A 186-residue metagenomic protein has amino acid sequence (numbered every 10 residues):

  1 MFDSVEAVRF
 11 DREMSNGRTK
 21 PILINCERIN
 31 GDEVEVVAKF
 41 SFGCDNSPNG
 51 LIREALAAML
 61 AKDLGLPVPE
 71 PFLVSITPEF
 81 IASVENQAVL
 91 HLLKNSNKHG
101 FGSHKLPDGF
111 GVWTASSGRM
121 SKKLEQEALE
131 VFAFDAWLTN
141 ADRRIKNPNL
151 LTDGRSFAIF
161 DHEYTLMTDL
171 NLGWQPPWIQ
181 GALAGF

Functional and structural regions predicted by a protein language model:
M1-T114, W137-A141, G154-R155, H162: Conserved ATP-binding subdomain of kinase catalytic cores across diverse folds
A58, F80-I81, A88-H91, K123 (+3 more regions): Solvent-exposed, non-transmembrane amphipathic alpha-helical segments
G109-N171: Conserved kinase catalytic-core segment
E163-L166, L170-F186: C-lobe/activation-segment region of protein kinase-like
